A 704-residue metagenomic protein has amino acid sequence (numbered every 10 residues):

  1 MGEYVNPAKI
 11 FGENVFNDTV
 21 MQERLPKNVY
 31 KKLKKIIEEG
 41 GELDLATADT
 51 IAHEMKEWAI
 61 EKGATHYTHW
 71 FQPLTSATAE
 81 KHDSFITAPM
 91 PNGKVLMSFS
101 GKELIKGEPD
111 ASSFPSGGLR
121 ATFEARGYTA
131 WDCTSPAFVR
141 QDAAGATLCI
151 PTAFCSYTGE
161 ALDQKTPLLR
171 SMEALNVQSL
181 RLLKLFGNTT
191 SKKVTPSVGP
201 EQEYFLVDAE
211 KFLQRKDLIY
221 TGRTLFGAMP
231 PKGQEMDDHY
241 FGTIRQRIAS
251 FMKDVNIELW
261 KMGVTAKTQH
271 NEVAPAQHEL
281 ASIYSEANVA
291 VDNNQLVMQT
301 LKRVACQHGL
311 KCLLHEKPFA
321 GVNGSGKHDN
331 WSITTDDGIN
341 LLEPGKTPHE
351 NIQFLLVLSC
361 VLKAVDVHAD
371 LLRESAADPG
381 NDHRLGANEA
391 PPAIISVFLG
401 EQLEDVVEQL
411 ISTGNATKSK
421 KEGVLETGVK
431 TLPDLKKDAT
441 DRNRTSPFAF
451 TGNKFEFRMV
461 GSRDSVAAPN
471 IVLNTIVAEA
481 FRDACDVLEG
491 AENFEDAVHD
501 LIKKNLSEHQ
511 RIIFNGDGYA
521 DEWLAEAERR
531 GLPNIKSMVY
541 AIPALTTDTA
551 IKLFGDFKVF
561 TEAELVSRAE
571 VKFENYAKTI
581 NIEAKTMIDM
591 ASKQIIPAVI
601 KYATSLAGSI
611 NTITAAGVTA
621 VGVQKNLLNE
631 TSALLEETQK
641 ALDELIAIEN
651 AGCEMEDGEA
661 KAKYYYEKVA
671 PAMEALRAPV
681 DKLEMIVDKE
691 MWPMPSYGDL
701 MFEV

Functional and structural regions predicted by a protein language model:
M1, K9-D18, V177, R181-K184 (+1 more regions): Flexible inter-domain linker/hinge segments
M1-P7, E703-V704: Basic/polar N-terminal segments that are highly enriched at the extreme N-terminus, encompassing both cleavable
I10-A125: Active-site core of metal-dependent hydrolases
T47, F71, S100, S282-Y284 (+5 more regions): Active-site proximal loops enriched in glycine and acidic residues that flank catalytic Cys/His/Asp and coordinate
H69-Q72, K327-W331: Histidine-centered catalytic micro-motifs
S76-N92, P109-S112, G117, R215 (+5 more regions): Short linear, low-complexity motifs centered on an aromatic residue
A125-L314, N323-G326, I333-E570: Glycine-rich, acidic/polar active-site loops that bind/position phosphate-bearing ligands
I502-V704: C-terminal amphipathic alpha-helical interaction region
